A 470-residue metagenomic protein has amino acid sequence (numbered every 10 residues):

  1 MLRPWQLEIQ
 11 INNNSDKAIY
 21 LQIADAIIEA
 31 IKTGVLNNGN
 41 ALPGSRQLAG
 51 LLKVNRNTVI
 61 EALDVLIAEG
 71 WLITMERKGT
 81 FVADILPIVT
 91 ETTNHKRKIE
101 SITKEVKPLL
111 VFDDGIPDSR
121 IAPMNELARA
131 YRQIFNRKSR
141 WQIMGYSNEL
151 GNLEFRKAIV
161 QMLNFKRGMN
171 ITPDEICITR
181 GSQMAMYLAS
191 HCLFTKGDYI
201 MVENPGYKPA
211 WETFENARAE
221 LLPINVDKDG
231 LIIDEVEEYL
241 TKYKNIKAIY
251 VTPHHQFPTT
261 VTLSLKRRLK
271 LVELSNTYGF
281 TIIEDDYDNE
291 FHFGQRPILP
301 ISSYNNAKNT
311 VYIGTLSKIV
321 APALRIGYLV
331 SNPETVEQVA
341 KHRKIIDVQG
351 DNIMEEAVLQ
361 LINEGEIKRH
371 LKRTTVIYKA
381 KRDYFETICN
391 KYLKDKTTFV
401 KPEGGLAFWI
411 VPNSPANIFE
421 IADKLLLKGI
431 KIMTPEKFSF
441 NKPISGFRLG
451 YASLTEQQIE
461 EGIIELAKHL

Functional and structural regions predicted by a protein language model:
M1-F135, M144, E334, A340 (+10 more regions): N-terminal basic, amphipathic alpha-helical segments
R132-N136, V160-N164, L359, N390: Amphipathic, well-packed alpha-helical segments that form the structural scaffold of globular domains
Q142-Y278, N289-F291, R296-V311, Y378: Conserved core of the PLP fold type I
I171, P209-T213, L271, S275-Y278 (+10 more regions): A generic "structured core" feature
V202, I283-E284: Hydrophobic residues in beta-strands of the RecA-like P-loop NTPase core, especially within AAA+ ATPase
T310-K391, T398-P402: PLP-dependent aminotransferase class I/II
